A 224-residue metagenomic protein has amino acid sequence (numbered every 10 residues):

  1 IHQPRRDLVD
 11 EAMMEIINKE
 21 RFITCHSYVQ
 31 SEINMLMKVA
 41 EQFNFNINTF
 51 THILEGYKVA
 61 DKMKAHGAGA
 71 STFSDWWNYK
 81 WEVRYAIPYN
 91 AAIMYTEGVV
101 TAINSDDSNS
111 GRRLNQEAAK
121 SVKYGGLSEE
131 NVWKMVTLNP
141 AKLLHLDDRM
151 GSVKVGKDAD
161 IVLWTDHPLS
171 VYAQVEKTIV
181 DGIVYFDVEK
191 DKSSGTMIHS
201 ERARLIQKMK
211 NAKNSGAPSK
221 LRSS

Functional and structural regions predicted by a protein language model:
I1-T49, Q174, V180, L205-S223: Polyanionic/metal-chelating signatures
F22, D61-K64, A68-W164: His/Asp/Glu-enriched, well-ordered alpha-helical/loop segment that forms or immediately abuts the divalent-metal
Q30-N34, I53-A60, S110-G111: Active-site environment of divalent metal-dependent phosphoester hydrolases
I33-A40, V59-K64, A118: Distinct, well-ordered alpha-helical segments
F45-H52, G69-S74: Short hydrophobic/aromatic-enriched beta-strand-loop microsegments
H52-E55, S74-K80, I183: Short, acidic/turn-prone active-site loops that include or flank metal/cofactor- and phosphate-binding residues
K154-M197: C-terminal cap of metal-dependent C-N hydrolases
D187-S215: Pro/Ala/Gly-rich low-complexity, hydrophilic intrinsically disordered segments
